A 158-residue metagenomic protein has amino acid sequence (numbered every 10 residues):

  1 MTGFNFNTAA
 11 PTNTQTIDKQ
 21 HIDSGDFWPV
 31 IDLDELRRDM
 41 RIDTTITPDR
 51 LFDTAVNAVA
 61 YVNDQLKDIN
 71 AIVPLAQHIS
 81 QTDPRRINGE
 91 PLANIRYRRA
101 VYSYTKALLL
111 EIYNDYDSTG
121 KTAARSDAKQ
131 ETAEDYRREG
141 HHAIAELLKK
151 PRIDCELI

Functional and structural regions predicted by a protein language model:
M1-T82, A145-I158: Conserved short "hinge" loops at termini or chain/domain junctions
A9-N13, E90-L92, Y136-R138: Short amphipathic alpha-helical surface micro-motifs
L75-Y97: Short, exposed interaction segments that mediate macromolecular assembly or regulatory contacts
A93-I158: Short loop/turn elements at secondary-structure junctions
